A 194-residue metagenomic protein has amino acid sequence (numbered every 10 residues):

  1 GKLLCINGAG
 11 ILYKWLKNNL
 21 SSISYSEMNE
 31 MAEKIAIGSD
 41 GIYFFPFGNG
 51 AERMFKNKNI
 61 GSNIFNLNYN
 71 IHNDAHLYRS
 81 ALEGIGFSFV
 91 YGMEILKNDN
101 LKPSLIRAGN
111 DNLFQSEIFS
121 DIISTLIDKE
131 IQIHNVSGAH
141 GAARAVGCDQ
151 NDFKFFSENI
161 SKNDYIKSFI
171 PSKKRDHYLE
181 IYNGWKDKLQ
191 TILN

Functional and structural regions predicted by a protein language model:
G1-N194: Glycine/Thr-rich phosphate-binding loops that ligate phosphate moieties of nucleotide and other phosphorylated ligands
